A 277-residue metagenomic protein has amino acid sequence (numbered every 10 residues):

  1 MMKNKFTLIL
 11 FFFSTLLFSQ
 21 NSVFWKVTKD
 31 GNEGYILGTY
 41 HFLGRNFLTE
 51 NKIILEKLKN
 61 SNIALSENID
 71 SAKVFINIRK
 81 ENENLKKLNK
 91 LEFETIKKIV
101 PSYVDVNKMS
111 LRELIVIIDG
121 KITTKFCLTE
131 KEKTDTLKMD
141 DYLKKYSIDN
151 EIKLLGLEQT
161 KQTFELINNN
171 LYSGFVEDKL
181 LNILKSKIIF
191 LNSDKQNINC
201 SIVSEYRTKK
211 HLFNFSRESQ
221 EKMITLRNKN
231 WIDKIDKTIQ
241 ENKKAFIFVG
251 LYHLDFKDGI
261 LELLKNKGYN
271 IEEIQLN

Functional and structural regions predicted by a protein language model:
M1-W25: Bacterial Sec-dependent N-terminal signal peptides
L17-F18, R45-F47, M223-N228: Short, solvent-exposed secondary-structure boundary motifs
N21, V27-F215, S219: Structured, acidic catalytic/metal-binding patches in enzyme active sites
E218-N277: A cross-kingdom marker for long, charged
